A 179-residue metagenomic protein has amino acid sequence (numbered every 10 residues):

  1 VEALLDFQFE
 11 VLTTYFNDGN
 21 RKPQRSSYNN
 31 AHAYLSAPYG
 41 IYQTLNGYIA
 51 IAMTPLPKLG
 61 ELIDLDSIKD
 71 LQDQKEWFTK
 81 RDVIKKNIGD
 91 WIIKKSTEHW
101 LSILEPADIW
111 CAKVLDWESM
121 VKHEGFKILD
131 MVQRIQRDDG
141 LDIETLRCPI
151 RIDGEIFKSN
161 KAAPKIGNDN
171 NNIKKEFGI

Functional and structural regions predicted by a protein language model:
V1-F7, N46-Y48, T54-P57, E118-S119: Glycine-rich beta-alpha junction loops
V1-F7, S27-H32, Q72, W77: Conserved Rossmann-fold dehydrogenase catalytic segment
V1-G19: Conserved anion/nucleotide-ligand pocket segment
Y15-S27, H123-R137: Short, surface-exposed loop/helix-turn segments at secondary-structure junctions that function as lids/hinges flanking
S26-Y34, Y39-G40, G140-I143, A162-K165: Short Gly/Pro-enriched turn/cap motifs at secondary-structure boundaries
A33-A107, C111: Aromatic-enriched alpha-helical interface/lid elements that frame and gate functional surfaces
E105-L129, R134: Conserved PLP cofactor-binding pocket of PLP-dependent enzymes
Q136-I179: Flexible, small-/acidic-enriched active-site or ligand-binding loops
